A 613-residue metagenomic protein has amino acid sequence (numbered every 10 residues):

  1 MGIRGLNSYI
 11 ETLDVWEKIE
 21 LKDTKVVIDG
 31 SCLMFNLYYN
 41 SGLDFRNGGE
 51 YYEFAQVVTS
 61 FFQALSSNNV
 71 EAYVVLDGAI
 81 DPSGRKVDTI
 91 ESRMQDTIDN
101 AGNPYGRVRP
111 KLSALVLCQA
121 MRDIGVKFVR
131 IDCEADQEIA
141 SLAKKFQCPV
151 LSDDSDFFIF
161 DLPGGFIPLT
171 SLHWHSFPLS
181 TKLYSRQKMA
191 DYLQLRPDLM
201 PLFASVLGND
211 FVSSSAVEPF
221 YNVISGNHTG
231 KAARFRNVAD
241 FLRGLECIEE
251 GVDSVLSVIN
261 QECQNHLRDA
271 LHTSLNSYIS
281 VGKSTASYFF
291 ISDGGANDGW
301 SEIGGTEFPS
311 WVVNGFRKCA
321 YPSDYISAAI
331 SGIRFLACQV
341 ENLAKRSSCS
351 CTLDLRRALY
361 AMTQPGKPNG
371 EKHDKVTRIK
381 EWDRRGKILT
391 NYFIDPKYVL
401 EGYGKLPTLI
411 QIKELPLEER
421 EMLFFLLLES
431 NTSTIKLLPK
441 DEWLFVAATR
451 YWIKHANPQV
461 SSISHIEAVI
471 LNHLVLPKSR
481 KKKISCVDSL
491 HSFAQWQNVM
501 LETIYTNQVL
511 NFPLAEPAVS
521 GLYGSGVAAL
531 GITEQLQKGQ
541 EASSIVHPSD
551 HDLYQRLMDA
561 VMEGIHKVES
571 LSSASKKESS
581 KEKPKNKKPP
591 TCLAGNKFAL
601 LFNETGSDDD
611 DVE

Functional and structural regions predicted by a protein language model:
M1-S67, E71-G102, V116-D123, L172-E613: Charged, low-complexity intrinsically disordered segments
V58-F61, D136-E138, K144: Eukaryotic intrinsically disordered and solvent-exposed regulatory patches
E71-A72, F128, C148: Hydrophobic anchor at the start of a short beta-strand that flanks the dinucleotide cofactor-binding loop
L76-G78, K127-E138: Acidic carboxylate-rich catalytic motifs and surrounding loops in phosphoryl-/glycosyl-chemistry enzymes
P82-G84, D136-S141, F158-D161: Short, well-ordered, mixed-charge alpha-helical segments that flank or form enzyme active sites
R107-M121, D132-E134: Active-site-proximal segments of catalytic enzyme domains that coordinate small-molecule cofactors or metal ions
L142-L169: Acidic, metal-binding active-site segment of PIN/NYN-like and related structure-specific nucleases
